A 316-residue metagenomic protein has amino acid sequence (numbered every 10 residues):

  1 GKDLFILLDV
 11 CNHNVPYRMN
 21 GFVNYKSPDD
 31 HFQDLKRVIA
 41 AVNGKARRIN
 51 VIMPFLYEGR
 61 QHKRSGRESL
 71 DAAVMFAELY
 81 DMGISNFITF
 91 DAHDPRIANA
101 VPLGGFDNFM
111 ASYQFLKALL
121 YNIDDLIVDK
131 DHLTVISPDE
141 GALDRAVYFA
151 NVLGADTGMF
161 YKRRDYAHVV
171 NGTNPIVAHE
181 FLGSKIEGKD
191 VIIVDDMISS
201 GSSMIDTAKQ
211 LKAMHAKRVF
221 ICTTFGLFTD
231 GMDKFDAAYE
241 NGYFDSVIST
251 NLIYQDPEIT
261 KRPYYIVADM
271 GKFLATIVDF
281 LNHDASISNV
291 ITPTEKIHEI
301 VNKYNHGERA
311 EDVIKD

Functional and structural regions predicted by a protein language model:
G1-D316: PRPP-associated nucleotide enzymes
